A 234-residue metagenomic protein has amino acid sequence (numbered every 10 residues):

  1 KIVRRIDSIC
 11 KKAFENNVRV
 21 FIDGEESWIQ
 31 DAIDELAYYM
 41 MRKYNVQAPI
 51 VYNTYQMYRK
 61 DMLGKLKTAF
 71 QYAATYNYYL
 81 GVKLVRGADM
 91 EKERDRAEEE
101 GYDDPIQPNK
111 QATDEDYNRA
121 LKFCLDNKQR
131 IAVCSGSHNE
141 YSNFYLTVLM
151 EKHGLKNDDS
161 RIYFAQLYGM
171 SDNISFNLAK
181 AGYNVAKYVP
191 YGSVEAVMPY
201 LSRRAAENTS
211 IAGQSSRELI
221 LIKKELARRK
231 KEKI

Functional and structural regions predicted by a protein language model:
K1-I234: Positively charged, amphipathic and often flexible ligand-engagement surfaces
